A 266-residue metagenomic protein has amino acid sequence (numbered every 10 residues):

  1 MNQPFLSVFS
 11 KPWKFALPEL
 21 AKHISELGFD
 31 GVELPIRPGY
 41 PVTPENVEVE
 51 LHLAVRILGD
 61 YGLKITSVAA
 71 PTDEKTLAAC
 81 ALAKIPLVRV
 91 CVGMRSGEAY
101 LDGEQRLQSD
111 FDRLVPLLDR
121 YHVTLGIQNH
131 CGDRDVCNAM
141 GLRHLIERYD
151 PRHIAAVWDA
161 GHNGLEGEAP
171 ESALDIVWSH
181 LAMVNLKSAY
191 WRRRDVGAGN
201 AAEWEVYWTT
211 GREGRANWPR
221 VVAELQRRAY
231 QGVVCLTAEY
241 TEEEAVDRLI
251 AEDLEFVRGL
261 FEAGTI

Functional and structural regions predicted by a protein language model:
M1-L87, D112, A155, S179 (+2 more regions): N-terminal pre-domain/capping segments
M1-S7, G93, G197-N200: N-terminal small/glycine-rich loop or linker at the start of catalytic domains across soluble metabolic enzymes
F9-W13, P35-G39, A70-D73, G93-R95 (+4 more regions): Active-site beta-loop-alpha junctions enriched in small/polar residues
P18-K22, E26, D60, K64-A156 (+3 more regions): Active-site acidic/histidine proton-transfer and metal-coordination neighborhood in alpha/beta enzyme cores
E33, S67-A69, R89, G126 (+2 more regions): Conserved beta-strand positions in the central sheet of alpha/beta enzyme cores
E45-L53, A99-S109, R134-C137, G141 (+3 more regions): Alpha-helix N-cap and loop-to-helix initiation/capping positions
L118-R215, V222: Acidic/histidine-rich catalytic cores of soluble enzymes
E205-T209, Q231-E242: Active-site clefts of carbohydrate-active enzymes
